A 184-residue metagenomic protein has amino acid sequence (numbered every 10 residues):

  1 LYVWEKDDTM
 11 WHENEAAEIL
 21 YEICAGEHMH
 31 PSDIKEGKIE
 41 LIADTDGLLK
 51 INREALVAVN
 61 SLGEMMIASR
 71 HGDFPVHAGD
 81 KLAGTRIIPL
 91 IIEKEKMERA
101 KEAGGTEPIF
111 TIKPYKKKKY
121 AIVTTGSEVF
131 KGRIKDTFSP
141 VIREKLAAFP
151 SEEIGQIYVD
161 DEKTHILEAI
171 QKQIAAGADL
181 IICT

Functional and structural regions predicted by a protein language model:
W4-D8, D46, I87, T125-E128 (+1 more regions): Short, ordered loop/turn segments at secondary-structure junctions
D7-Y115: Extended, charged alpha/beta regions that create polyanion-binding interfaces
E18, E22, P140, E144 (+1 more regions): Solvent-exposed alpha-helical segments within well-ordered globular domains of core cellular machineries
I23, E27, K145, F149 (+1 more regions): Change "in soluble alpha/beta enzymes" to "in soluble alpha/beta proteins
K94, H165-I166: Short Asp/Glu-rich motifs
K101, T106-D161, H165: Glycine-rich phosphate/diphosphate-binding loop of Rossmann-like nucleotide-binding domains
E168-T184: Glycine-rich phosphate-binding loop
